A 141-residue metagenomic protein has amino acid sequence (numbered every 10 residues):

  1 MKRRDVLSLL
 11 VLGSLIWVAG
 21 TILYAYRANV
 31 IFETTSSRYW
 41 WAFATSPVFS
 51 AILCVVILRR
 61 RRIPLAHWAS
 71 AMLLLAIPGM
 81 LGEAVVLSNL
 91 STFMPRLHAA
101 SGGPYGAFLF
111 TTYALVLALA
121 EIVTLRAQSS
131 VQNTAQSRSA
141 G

Functional and structural regions predicted by a protein language model:
M1-E33: N-terminal signal-anchor transmembrane alpha-helix
A19, W40-L58, M80-E83, T111-L115: Core segments of alpha-helical transmembrane spans in multipass integral membrane proteins
I31-I52, W68-L73: Loop-to-helix transition at the N-terminal end of transmembrane alpha-helices
E33-W41, R96-G106: Non-cytosolic membrane-interface motifs at loop->transmembrane helix junctions
R60-I77: Loop-to-transmembrane helix junctions at the membrane interface
L75-H98, L115-L119: C-terminal halves and exits of single transmembrane alpha-helices
T111-V131: Membrane-water interface at the C-terminal end of transmembrane alpha helices
S129-G141: Short, highly charged, low-complexity non-transmembrane loops/tails of multi-pass membrane proteins
